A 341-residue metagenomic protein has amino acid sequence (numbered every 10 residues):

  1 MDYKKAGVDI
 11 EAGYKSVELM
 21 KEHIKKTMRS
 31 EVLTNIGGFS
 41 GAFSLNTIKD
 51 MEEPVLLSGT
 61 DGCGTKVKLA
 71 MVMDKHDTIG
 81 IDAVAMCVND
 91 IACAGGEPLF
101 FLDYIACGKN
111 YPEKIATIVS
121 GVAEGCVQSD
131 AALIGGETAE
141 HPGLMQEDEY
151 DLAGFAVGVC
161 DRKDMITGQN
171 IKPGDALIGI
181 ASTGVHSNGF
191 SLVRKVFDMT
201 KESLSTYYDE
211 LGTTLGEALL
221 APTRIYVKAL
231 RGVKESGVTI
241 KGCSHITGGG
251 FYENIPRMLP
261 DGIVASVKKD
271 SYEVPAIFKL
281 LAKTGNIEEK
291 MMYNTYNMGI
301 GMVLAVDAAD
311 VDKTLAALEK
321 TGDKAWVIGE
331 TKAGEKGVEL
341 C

Functional and structural regions predicted by a protein language model:
M1-L33: N-terminal amphipathic/basic leader segments beginning at the initiator methionine
D2-A6, K114-S129, M145-L152, L204 (+2 more regions): Glycine-/charge-enriched secondary-structure boundary and capping motifs
D9, D61, G174, H245 (+1 more regions): Residue-level signature of catalytic and energy-coupling elements of molecular machines, predominantly ATP/GTP-dependent
S16, M20, A42, C87-V88 (+5 more regions): Buried hydrophobic packing segments
V17, A116-V119, F190: Hydrophobic face of alpha-helices
M28-T183: Glycine-rich phosphate/pyrophosphate-binding loop regions near the starts of catalytic domains
S40, G62, G158-C160, A181-H186 (+6 more regions): Glycine-rich beta-alpha junction loops
P173-E217: Acidic, glycine-rich loop-and-beta core segments that form the ion-binding/anion-interacting portion of active sites
